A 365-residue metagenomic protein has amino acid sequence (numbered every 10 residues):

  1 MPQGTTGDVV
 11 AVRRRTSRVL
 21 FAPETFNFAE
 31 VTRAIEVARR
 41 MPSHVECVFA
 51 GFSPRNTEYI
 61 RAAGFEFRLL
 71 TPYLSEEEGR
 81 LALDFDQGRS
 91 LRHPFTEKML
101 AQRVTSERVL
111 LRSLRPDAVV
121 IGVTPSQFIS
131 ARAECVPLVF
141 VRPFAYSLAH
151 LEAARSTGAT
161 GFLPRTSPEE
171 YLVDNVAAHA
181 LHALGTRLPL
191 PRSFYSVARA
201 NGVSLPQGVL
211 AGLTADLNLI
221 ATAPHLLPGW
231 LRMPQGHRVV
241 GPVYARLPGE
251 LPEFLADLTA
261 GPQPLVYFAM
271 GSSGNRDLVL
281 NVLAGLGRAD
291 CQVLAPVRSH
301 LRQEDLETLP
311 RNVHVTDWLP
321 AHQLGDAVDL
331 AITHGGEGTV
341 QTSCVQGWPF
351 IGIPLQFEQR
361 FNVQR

Functional and structural regions predicted by a protein language model:
P2-S130, V136-L151, F162-E169, N281 (+1 more regions): Glycosyltransferase specificity loop/lid
T5-T6, R13, A38-R40, T222-L330: Donor-nucleotide binding loops and adjacent catalytic segments primarily of GT-B fold Leloir glycosyltransferases
R18-V19, N218, V266: Conserved hydrophobic helix-helix packing surfaces used for dimerization/oligomerization
M41, L111, V197-A198, L286: Hydrophobic, Leu/Ile/Phe/Ala-enriched alpha-helical segments that form helix-helix packing faces
R55, S106, P189, S193 (+2 more regions): Exposed alpha-helical structural elements
E58-Y59, I129-S130, G208-G212, P228-L231 (+1 more regions): A general structural signal for short secondary-structure junctions and capping/turn motifs
V139-P228, P234: Active-site-proximal region of nucleotide-activated glycan assembly enzymes, centered on histidine/acidic-rich loops
